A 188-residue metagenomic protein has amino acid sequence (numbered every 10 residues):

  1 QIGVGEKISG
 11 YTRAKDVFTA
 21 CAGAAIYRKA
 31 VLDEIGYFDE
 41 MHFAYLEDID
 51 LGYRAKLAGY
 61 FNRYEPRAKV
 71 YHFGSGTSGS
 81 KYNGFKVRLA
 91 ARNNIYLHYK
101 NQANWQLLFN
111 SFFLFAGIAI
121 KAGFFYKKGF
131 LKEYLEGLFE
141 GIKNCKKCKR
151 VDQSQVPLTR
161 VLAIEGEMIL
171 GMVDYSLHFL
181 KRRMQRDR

Functional and structural regions predicted by a protein language model:
Q1-F43, I49, A58: Acidic/His-rich active-site region of diverse nucleotide-sugar glycosyltransferases
F18, A25, R63, V87-R88: Residues that recognize and position ribonucleotide moieties
I26, A44-L46, G52, F61-P66 (+2 more regions): Conserved active-site beta-strand element of glycosyltransferases/polysaccharide synthases
Y37-F38, Y53, L57, R63-Y64 (+3 more regions): Soluble, non-transmembrane catalytic domains of enzymes that act on hydrophobic metabolites at membranes
Y71-R92, G123-E133: Nucleotide-sugar-dependent glycosyltransferase catalytic core
L97-H98, G141: Short alpha-helical functional segments enriched in proximate histidine and acidic residues
L107-R188: Non-catalytic, C-terminal membrane-associated alpha-helical segments of glycosyltransferases
